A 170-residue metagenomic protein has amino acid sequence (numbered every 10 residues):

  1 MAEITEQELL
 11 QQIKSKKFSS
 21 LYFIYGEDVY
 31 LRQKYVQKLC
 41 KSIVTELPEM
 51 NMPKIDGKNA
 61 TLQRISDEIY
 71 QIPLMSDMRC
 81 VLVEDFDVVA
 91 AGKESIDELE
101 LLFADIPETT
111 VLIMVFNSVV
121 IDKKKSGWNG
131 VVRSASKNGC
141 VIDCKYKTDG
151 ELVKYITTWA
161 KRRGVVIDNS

Functional and structural regions predicted by a protein language model:
M1-S170: Conserved beta/loop motifs at nucleotide-recognition and modification sites
